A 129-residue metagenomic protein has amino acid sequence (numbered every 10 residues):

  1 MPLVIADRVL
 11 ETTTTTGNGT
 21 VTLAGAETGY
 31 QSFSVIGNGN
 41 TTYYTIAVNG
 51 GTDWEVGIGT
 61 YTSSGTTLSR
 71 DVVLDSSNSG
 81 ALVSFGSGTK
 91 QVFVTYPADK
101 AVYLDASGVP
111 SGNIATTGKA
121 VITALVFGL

Functional and structural regions predicted by a protein language model:
M1-Y30, G65, V73-L129: Glycine-rich, low-complexity segments
F33-I58: Ser/Thr/Gly-rich low-complexity blocks that favor extended beta-strand/coil architectures
I46, R70-V73: Generic short beta-strand segments
V48, T62, D105: Acidic surface patches and DE-rich sequence motifs
D53-S69: Elongated alpha-helical scaffolds
